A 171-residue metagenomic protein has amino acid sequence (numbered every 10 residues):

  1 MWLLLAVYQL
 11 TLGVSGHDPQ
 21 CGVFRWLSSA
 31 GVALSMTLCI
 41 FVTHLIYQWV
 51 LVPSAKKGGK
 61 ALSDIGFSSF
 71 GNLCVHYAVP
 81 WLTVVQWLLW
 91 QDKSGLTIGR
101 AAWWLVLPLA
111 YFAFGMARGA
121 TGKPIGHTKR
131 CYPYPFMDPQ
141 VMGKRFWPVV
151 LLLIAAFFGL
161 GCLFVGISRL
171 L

Functional and structural regions predicted by a protein language model:
W2-S15, A30-S54: Short, contiguous, well-structured surface segments enriched in hydrophobic/aromatic residues
P19-C39, T97-V106: Interfacial segments of alpha-helical transmembrane regions
M36, I40, W104-F112, V150-C162: Alpha-helical transmembrane spans of integral membrane proteins, capturing the lipid-embedded, hydrophobic core of TM
V42-L51, A110-K123: C-terminal TM-helix exit segments that contain a strictly Trp-centered aromatic cap at the helix terminus
W49-K60, L89-D92: Juxtamembrane "helix-exit" motif on the non-cytosolic side of transmembrane helices
S69-W81, L151: Membrane-interface loop-to-helix entry segments
P80-L96: Alpha-helical transmembrane segments in multipass membrane proteins, preferentially the mid-helix core
G122-K123, T128-L171: Membrane-interface transmembrane-helix boundary segments in multi-pass integral membrane proteins
